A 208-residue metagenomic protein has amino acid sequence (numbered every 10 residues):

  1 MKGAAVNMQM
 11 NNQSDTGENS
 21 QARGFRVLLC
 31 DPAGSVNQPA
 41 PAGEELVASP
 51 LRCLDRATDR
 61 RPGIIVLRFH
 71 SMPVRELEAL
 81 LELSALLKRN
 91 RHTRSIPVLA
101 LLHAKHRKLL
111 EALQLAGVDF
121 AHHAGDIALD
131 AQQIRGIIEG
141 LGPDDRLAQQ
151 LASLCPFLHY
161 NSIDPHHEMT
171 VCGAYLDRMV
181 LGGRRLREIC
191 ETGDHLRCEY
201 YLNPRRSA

Functional and structural regions predicted by a protein language model:
M1-V36, R206: Non-catalytic signal-transmission and effector/linker regions of two-component phosphorelay proteins
A40, R94, L115-V118: Short, structured coil segments at secondary-structure junctions
P41-D59: A short, well-structured beta->alpha microelement
L46-S49, L102-G136: Output/docking surface of receiver
G63-R89, L102-H103, L109: Conserved phosphotransfer microenvironments
R91-P97: His-Asp phosphorelay/catalytic-motif detector in bacterial-type signaling
D130-A208: Cysteine-centered metal-binding/redox modules
